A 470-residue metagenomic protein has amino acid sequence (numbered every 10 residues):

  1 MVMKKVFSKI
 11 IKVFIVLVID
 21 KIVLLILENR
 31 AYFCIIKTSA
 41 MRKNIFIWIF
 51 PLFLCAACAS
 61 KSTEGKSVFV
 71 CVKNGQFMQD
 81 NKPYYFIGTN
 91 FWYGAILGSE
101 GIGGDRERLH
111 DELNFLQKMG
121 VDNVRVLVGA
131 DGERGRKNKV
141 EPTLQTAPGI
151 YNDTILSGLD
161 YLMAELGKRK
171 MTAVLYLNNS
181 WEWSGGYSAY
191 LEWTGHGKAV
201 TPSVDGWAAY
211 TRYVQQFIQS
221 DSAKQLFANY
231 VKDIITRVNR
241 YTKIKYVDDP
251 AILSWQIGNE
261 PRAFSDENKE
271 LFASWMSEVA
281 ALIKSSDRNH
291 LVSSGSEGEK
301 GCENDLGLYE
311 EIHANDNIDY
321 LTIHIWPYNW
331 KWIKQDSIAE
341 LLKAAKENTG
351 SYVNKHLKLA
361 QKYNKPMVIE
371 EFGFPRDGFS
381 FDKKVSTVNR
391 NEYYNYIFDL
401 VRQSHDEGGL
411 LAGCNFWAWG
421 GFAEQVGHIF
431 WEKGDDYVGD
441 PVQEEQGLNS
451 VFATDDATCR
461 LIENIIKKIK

Functional and structural regions predicted by a protein language model:
K5, K43-I45, V126, D456: Hydrophobic alpha-helical segments, especially transmembrane helices and their immediate juxtamembrane helical caps
S8, F14-L17, L24-L27: Intrinsically disordered, low-complexity segments enriched in serine/proline and basic residues
K12, R42-P51: Sec-dependent signal peptide recognition, specifically the positively charged N-region followed immediately by
L24, N29-A40: Short, Lys/Arg-enriched N-terminal segments with co-localized hydrophobic residues within the first ~10-30 amino acids
A56-A57: C-terminal motif of bacterial Sec signal peptides marking the signal peptidase cleavage site
G65-I333, L341-P366, F372-V401, H405-I469: Active-site mouth of glycoside hydrolases
